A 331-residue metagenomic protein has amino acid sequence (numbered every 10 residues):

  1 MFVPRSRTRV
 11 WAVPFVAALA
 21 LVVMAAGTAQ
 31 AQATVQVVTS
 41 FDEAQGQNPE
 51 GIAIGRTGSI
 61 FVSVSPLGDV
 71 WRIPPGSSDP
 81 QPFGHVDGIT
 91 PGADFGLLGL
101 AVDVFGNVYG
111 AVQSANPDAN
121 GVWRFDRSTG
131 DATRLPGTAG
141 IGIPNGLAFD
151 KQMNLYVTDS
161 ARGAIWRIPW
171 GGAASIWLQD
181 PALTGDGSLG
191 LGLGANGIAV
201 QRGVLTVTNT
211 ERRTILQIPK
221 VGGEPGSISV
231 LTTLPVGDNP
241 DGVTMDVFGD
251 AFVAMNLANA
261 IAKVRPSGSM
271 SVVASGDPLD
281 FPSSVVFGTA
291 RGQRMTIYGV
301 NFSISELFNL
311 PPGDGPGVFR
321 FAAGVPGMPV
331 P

Functional and structural regions predicted by a protein language model:
P14-M24: Bacterial N-terminal signal peptides
V22-V35: C-terminal region of N-terminal signal peptides and the immediate post-cleavage residues of exported proteins
V35-E43, D79-P91, D131-G137, S175-L189 (+2 more regions): A short beta-strand motif characteristic of beta-propeller blades
D42-S59, G88-V112, N116, T138-L155 (+5 more regions): Beta-rich, blade/repeat-based domains predominating in secreted/periplasmic proteins but also intracellular
S65, Q113-A115, S160-A161, T210-E211 (+2 more regions): Short loop/turn segments immediately following the C-termini of beta-strands
D69-W71, N120-W123, A164-R167, T214-L216 (+2 more regions): A short loop-to-beta-strand structural motif that recurs across blades of beta-propeller domains
P74-S78, F125-G130, P169-A173, P219-E224 (+2 more regions): Short loop/turn segments that connect beta-strands within beta-propeller blades
V286-P331: Blade-level signature of beta-propeller repeat domains, shared across WD40, Kelch, NHL, RCC1 and BNR/Asp-box propellers
